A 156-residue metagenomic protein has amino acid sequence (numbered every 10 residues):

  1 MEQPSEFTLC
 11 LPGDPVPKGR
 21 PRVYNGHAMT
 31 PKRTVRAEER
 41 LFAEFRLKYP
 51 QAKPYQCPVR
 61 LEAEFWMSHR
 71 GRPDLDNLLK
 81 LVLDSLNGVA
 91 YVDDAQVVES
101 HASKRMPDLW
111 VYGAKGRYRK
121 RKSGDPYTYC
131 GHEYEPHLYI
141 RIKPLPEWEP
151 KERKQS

Functional and structural regions predicted by a protein language model:
M1-S156: Acidic, proline/glycine-enriched N-terminal capping motif
